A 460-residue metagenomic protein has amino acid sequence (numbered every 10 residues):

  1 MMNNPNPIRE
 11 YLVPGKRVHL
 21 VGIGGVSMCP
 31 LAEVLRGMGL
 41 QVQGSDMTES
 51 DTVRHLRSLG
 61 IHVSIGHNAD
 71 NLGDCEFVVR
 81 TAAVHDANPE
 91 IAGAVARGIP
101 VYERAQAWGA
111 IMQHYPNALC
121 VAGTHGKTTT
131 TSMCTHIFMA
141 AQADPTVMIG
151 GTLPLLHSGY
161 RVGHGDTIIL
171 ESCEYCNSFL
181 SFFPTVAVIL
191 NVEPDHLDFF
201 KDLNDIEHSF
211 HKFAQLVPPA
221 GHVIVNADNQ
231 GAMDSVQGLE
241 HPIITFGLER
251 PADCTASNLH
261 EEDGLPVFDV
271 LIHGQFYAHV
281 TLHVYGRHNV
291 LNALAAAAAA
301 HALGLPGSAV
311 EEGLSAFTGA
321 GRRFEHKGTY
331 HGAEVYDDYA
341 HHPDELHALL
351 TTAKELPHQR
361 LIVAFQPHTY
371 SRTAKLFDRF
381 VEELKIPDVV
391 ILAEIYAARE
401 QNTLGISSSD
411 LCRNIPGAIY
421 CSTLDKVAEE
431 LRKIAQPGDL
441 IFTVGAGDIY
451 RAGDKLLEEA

Functional and structural regions predicted by a protein language model:
M1-E103, A107, H222, Q230 (+4 more regions): N-terminal leader/targeting and accessory segments in enzymes
N3-H19, S27, L31-M38, E262-G264 (+1 more regions): Nucleotide phosphate-binding/pyrophosphate-handling subdomain across enzymes that bind or process nucleotide phosphates
R9-Y11, V34-G37, R57, N71 (+4 more regions): Phosphate-binding loop of NTP-binding sites
L40-M47, H222-A227, V363-Q366, P387-A397: Short internal beta-strands
S45-D46, S64-H67, Y102-G109, V147-I149 (+4 more regions): Beta-strand->loop->alpha-helix junctions that form or flank phosphate-binding loops in nucleotide-handling enzymes
V381-P437: C-terminal helical cap/extension that packs against the catalytic core of soluble nucleotide-cofactor enzymes
K426-E458: A glycine-rich beta-strand to alpha-helix segment that forms a phosphate/ribose-binding loop at ligand/cofactor sites
